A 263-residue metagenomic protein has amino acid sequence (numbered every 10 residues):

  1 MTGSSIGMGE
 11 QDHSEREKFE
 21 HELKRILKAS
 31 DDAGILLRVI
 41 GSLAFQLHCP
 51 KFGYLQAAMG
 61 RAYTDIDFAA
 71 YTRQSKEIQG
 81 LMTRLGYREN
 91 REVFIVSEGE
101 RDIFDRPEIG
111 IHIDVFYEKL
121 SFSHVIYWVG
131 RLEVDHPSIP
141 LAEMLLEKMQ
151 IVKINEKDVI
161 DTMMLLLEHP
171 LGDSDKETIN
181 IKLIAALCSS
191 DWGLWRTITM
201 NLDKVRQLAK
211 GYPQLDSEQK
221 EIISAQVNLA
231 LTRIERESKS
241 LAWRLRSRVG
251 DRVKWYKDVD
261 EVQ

Functional and structural regions predicted by a protein language model:
M1-K18, Y54, I78-R88, K239-W243: Short N-terminal helix-initiation segments at or just after the protein's N-terminus
M1-L47: Helical scaffold of the NTase/Pol beta-like nucleotidyltransferase catalytic core
L27-I66, A70-Q79, I139-P140, R246-R248 (+1 more regions): Active-site nucleotide-donor binding segment shared across nucleotidyl transfer reactions
I66, E100-D102, I111-D114, D135-P137 (+1 more regions): Generic beta-strand structural signal
Q79, T83-H124: Conserved catalytic core of two-metal-ion nucleotidyltransferases
Y117-Q263: Catalytic cores of NTP-dependent nucleotidyl/adenyl transfer enzymes across multiple folds
